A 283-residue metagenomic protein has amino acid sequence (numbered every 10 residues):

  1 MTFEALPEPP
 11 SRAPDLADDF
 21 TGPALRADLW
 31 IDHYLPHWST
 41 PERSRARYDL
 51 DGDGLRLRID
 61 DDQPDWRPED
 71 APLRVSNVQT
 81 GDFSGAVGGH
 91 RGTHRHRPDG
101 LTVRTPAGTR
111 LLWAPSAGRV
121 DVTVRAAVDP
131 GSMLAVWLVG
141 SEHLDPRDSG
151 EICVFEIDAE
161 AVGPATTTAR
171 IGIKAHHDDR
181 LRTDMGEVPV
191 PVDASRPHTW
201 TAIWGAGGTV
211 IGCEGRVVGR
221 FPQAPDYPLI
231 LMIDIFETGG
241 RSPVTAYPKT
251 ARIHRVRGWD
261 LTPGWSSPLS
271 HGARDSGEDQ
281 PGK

Functional and structural regions predicted by a protein language model:
F3-E4, D226-K283: Ligand-recognition surfaces built from glycine- and aromatic
F20, V120-V122, R196-W204, T209-I211: Short tryptophan-centered beta-strand motifs in secreted/extracellular beta-sheet-rich domains of glycan-recognition
T21-R43: Short, tryptophan-glycine- and acidic/Ser/Thr-enriched carbohydrate-recognition patches
L57-T166: Secretory/extracellular carbohydrate-interaction modules and structurally similar beta-sandwich "look-alikes"
P106-W113, M185-P191, R220-F221: Beta-strand-rich interaction surfaces with strong enrichment in secreted/lumenal proteins
E156-R182: Trp/Tyr-centric glycan-recognition "aromatic platform" motifs on solvent-exposed beta-strand/loop surfaces
K174-T199: Short, aromatic/His-centered strand-loop micro-motif at the edge of beta-sheets
E214-M232: Short, solvent-exposed beta-strand-to-loop segments that form ligand-recognition rims of beta-rich domains
